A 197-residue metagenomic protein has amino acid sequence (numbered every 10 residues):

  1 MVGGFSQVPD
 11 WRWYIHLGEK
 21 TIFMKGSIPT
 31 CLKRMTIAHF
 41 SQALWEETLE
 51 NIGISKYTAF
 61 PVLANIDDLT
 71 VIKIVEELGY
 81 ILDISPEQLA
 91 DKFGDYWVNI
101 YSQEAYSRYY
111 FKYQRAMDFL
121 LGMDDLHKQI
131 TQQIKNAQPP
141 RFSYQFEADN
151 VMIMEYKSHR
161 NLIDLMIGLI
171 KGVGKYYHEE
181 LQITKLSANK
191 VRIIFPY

Functional and structural regions predicted by a protein language model:
W11-W13: Tryptophan (W) side chains
S27-M35, K73-E77: A general alpha-helix detector
F40-S41, W45, G94: Glycine-centered helix-coil hinge/cap
E47-E77: N-terminal interaction modules that seed assembly of large macromolecular complexes
V71-I163: Amphipathic interaction/junction segments at domain boundaries or subunit interfaces
V151-Y197: C-terminal non-catalytic interaction appendages of large macromolecular assemblies
